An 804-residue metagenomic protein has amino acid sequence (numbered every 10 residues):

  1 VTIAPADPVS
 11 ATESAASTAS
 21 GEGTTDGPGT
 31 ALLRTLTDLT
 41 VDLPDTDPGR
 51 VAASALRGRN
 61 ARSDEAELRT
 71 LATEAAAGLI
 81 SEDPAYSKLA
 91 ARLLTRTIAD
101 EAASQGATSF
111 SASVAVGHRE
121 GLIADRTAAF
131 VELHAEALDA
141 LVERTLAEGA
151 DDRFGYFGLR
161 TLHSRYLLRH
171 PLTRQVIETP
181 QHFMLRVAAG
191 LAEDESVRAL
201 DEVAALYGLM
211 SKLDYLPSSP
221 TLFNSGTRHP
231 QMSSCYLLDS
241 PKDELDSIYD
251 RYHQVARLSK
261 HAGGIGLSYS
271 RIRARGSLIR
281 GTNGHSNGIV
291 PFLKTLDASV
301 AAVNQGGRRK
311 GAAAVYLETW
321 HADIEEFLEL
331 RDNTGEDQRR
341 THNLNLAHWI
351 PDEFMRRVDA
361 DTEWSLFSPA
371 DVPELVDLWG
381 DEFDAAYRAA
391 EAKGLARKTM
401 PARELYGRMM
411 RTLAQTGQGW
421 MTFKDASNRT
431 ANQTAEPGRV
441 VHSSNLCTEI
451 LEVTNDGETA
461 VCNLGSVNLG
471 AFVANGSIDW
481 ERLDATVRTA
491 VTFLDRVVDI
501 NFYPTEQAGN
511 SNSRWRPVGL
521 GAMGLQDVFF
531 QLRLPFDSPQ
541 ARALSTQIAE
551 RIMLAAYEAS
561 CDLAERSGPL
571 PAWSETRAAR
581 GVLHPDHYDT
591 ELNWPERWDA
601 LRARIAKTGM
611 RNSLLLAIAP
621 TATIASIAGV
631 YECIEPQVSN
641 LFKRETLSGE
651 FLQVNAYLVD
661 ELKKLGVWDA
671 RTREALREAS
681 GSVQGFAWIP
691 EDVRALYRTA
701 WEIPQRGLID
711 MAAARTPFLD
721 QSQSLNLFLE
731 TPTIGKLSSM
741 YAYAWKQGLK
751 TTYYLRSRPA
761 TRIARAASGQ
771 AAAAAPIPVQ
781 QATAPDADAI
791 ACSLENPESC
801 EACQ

Functional and structural regions predicted by a protein language model:
V1-Q804: Extended catalytic cores of very large enzyme megasubunits
